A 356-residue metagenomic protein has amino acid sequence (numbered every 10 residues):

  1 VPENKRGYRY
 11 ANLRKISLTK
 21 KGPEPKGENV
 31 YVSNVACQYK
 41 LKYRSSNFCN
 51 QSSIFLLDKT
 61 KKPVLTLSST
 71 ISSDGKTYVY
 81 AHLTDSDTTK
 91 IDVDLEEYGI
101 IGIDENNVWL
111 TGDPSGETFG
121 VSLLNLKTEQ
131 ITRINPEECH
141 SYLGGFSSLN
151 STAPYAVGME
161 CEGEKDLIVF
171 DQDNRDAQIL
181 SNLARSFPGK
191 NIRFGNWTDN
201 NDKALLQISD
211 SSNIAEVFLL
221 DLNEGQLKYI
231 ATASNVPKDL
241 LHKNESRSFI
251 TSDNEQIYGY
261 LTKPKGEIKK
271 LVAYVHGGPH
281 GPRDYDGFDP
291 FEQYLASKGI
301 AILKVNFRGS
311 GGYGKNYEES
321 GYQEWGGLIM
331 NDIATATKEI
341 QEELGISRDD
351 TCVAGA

Functional and structural regions predicted by a protein language model:
V1-A204, S211-N213, N223-E224: Beta-propeller folds
S33, E137, T232-A233, T262: Residue-level structural signal for beta-strand termini and adjacent loop
D92-G99, R185, K228-K243: Beta-propeller and related beta-repeat scaffolds in trafficking/envelope systems
V169, D173, Q207, F307 (+1 more regions): Hydrophobic alpha-helical scaffolding
A233, P237-D349, A356: Cap/lid segment of the alpha/beta-hydrolase catalytic domain
